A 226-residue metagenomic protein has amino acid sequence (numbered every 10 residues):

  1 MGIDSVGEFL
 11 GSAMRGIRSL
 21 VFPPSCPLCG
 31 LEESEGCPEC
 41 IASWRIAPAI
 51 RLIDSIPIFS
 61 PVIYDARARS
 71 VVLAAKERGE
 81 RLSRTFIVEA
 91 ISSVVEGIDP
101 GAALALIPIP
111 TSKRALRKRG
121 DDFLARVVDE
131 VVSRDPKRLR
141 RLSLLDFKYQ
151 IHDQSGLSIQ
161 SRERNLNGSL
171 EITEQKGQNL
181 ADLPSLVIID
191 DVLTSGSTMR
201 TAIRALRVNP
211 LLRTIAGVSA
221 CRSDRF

Functional and structural regions predicted by a protein language model:
M1-F226: Glycine-rich phosphate/pyrophosphate-handling loop used in enzymes and phosphotransfer proteins
